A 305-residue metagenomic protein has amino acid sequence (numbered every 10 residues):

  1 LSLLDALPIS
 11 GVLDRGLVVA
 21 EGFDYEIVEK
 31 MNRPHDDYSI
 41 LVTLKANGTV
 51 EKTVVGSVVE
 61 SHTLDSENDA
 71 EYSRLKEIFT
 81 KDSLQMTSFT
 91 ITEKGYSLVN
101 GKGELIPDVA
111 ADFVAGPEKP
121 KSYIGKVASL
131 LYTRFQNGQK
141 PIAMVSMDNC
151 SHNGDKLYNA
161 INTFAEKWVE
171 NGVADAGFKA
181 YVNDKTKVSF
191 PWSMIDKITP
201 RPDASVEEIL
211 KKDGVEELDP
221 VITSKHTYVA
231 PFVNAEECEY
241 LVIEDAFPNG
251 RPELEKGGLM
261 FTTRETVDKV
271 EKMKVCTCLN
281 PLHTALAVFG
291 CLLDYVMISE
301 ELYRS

Functional and structural regions predicted by a protein language model:
S2-L7: Short, small-residue-biased leader/transition segments that mark boundaries at the very start of proteins
P8-S305: Substrate/ligand-engaging "lid" and interaction regions
